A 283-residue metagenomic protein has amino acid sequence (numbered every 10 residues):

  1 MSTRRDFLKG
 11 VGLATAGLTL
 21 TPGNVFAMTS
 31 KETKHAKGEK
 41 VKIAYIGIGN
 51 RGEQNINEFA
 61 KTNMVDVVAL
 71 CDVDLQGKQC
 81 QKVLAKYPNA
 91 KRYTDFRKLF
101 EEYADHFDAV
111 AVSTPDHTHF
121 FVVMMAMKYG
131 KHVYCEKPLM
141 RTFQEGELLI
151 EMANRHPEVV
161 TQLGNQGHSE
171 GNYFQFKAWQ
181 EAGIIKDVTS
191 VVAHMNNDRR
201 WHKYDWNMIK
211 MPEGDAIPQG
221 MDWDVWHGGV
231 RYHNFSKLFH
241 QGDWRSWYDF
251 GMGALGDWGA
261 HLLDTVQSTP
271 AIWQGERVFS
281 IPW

Functional and structural regions predicted by a protein language model:
M1-T15: N-terminal secretory signal peptides and thylakoid transit peptides that target proteins across membranes
V11-Y87, G167-E170, V266: N-terminal Rossmann-like dinucleotide-binding module
G47, R51, R155-Q162, G167-I281: Predominantly a Rossmann-like dinucleotide-binding segment in NAD(P)-dependent oxidoreductases
Q54-F59, Q79-V83, F120-M125, E145-G146 (+3 more regions): Short, solvent-exposed loop/turn and secondary-structure capping segments
V68, D108, T189: Conserved acidic residues
K91-F107, V112: A structured beta-alpha segment of the ubiquitous adenosine-cofactor-binding alpha/beta core
P115-D116, F120-S169, G183: Beta-strand-loop-alpha-helix segment that lines the small-molecule cofactor/substrate pocket of alpha/beta enzymes
